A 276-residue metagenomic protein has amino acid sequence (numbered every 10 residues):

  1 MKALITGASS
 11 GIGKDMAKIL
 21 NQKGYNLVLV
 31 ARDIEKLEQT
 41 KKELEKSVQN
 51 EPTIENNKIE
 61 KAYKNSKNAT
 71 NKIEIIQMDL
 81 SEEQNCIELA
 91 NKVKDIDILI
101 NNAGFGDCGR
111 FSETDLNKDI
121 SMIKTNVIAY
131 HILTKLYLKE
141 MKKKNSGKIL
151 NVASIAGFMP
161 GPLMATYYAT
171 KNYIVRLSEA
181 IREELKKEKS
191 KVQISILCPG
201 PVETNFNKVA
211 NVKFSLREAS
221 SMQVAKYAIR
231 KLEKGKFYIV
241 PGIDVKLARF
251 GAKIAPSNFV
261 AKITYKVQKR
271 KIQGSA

Functional and structural regions predicted by a protein language model:
S9-S10: Conserved glycine-rich cofactor-binding loop
Y25-Q39: Conserved glycine-rich Rossmann-like NAD(P)H-binding loop of the short-chain dehydrogenase/reductase
A103-D107: Conserved NAD(P)H cofactor-binding loop of Rossmann-fold oxidoreductase domains
R110-S112, K118-I123: Substrate-binding pocket helix/loop in short-chain dehydrogenase/reductase
T134, T170: Active-site helix of classical SDR
S154: Residue(s) in the substrate-gating loop at a strand-loop-helix junction that position the organic substrate next
I196, K213-R249: C-terminal helical subdomain
